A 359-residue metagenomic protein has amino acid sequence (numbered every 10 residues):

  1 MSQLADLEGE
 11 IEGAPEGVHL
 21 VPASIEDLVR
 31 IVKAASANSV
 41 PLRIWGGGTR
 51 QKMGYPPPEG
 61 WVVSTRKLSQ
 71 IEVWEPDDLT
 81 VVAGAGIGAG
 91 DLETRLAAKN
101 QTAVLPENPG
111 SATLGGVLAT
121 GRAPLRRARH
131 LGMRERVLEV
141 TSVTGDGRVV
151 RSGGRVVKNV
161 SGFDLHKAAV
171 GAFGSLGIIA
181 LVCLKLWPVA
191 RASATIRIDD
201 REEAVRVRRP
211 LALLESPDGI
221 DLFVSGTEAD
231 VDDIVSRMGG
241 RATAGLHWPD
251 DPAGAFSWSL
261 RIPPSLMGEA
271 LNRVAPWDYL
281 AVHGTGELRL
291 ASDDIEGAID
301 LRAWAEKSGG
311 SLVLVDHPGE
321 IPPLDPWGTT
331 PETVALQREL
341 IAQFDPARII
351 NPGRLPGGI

Functional and structural regions predicted by a protein language model:
M1-L20, I31-T49, A305-P322, P326-G328: N-terminal accessory segments
E10-L42, T65-P109, R122-R155, R191-R197: N-terminal glycine-rich flavin-associated loop
A23, M53-G60, R66, P109 (+1 more regions): Conserved glycine-rich FAD pyrophosphate-binding loop
D27-R30, G90-L92, R201-V205, E228-S236 (+2 more regions): Short, conserved charged micro-motifs
I44, L211-P217, Y279-H283: Short beta-strand
L105-P106, G110-V224: FAD-binding subdomain of flavoenzyme oxidoreductases
D218-A229, T285-D293: A generic structural motif
